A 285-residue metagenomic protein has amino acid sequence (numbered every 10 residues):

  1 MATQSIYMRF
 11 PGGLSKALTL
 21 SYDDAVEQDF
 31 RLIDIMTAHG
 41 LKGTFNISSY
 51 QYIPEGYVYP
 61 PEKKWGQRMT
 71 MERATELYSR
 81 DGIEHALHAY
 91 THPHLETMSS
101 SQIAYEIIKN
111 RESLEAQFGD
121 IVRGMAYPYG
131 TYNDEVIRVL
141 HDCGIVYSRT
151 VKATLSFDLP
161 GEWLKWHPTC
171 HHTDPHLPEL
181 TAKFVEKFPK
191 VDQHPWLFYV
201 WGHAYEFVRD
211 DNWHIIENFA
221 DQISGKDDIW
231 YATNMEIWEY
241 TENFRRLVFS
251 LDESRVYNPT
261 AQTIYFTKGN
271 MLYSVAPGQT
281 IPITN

Functional and structural regions predicted by a protein language model:
M1-Q28: Boundary/entry segment of secreted carbohydrate-active catalytic domains
A2-F10, G40, E115, Y147-S156 (+1 more regions): C-terminal domain-boundary segment and adjacent tail
Y7, R31-I35, E135-V139, I215 (+1 more regions): A short acidic, amphipathic alpha-helical/loop segment
K16-L18, Q193-V200: Generic beta-sheet signal
T19-L20, E84, I229: Hydrophobic "anchor" residues on beta-strands that sit immediately upstream of conserved functional sites
Y22-A25, A89, A204, N234: Active-site metal-binding loops of divalent metal-dependent hydrolases
T37-V146, A153-C170, W196-A204: Metal-dependent polysaccharide deacetylase catalytic core of the NodB/CE4 family, i.e., the active-site-bearing domain
Q117-F118, R138-K152, P178-Q193, E217-I223: Catalytic-core region of carbohydrate-active enzymes that cleave or remodel glycosidic bonds
